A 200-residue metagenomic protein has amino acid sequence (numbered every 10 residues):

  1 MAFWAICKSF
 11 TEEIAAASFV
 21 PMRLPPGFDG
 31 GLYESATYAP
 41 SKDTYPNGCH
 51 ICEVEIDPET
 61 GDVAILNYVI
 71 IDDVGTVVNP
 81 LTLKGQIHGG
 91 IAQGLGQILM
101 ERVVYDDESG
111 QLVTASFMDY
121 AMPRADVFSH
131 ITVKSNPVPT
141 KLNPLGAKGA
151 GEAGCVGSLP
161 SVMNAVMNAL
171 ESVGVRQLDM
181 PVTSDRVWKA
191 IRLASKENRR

Functional and structural regions predicted by a protein language model:
M1-R200: C-terminal catalytic domains of large/alpha subunits in multi-subunit enzymes
